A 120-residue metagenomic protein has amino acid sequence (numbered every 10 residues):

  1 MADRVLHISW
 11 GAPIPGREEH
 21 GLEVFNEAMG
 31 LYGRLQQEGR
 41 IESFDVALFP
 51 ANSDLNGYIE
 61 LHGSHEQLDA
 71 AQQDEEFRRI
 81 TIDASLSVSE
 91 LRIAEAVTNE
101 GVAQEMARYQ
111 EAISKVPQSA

Functional and structural regions predicted by a protein language model:
M1-N56, G63-Q73, I93-A120: Short S/T/G/P-rich N-terminal loop/turn motif that feeds into the first structured element of a domain
N56-Y58, V88: Broad gene-expression machinery/nucleic-acid interaction feature
D74-R78: A short linear boundary/processing microfeature
R79-V97: Conserved short beta-strand edge segments in small beta-sheet-based binding/regulatory domains
